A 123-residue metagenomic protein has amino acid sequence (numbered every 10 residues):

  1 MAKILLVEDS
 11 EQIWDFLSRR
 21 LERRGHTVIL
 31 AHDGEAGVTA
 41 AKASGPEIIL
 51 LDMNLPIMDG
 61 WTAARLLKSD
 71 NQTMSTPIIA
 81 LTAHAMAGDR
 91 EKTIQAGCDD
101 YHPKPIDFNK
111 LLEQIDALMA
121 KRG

Functional and structural regions predicted by a protein language model:
E8: Conserved acidic carboxylate
D15-R23: Charged docking surfaces used in two-component/phosphorelay signaling
G25-H32, A40: Short hydrophobic/Thr-rich beta-strand motif most characteristic of the beta2 strand and flanking loop of CheY-like
L30, L55-M58, A87: Residue-level signal for the "D+5" position in two-component response regulator receiver
S44-L50, L55: Active-site beta3 strand of CheY-like receiver
I106-I115: C-terminal output helix
